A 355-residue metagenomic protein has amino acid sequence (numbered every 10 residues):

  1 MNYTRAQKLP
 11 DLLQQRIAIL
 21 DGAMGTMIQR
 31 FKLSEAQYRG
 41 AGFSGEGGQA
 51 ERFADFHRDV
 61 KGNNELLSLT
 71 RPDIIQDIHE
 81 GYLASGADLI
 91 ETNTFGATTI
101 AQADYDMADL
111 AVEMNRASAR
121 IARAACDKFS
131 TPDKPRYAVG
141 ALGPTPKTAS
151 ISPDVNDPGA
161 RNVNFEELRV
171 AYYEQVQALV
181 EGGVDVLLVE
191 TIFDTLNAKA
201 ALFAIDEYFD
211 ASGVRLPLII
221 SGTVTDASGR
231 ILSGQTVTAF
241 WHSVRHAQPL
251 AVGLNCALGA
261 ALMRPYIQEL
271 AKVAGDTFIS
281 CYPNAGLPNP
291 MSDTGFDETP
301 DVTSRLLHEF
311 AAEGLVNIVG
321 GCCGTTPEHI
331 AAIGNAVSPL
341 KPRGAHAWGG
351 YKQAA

Functional and structural regions predicted by a protein language model:
M1-A355: Domain-level signal for soluble alpha/beta catalytic cores
